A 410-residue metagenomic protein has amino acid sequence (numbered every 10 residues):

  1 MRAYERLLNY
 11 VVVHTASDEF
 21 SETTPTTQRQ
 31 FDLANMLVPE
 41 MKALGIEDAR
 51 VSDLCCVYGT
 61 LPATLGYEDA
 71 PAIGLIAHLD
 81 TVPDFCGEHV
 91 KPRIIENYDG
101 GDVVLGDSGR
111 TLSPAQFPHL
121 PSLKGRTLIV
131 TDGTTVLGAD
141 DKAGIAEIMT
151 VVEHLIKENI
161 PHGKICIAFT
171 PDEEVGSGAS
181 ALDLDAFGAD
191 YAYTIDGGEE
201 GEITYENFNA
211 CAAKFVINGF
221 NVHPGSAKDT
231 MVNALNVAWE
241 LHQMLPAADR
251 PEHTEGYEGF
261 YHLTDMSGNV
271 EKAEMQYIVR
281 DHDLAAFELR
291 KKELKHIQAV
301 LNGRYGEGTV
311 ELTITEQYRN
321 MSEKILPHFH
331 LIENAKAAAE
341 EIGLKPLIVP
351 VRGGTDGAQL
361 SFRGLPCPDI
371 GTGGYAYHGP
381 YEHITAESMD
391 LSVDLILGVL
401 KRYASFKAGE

Functional and structural regions predicted by a protein language model:
R2-Q28, V130, Y318, H378-G379: N-terminal capping segment at the start of a domain
E22-A70, G74-I76, D80: A non-catalytic alpha/beta surface segment that caps or lines the substrate-entry region of metallo-dependent hydrolase
Q28, T135-A146, K228-N236, H383-D390: Short, conserved micro-motifs enriched in small and acidic residues
Y67-K164, A189: Active-site metal-coordination/substrate-binding segment of hydrolases, especially metallo-dependent peptidases
V103, L112, L120, R126-A139 (+3 more regions): Midchain, well-structured core segments that form catalytic/ion-binding scaffolds
V152-V175, E255-G256, G409: Short helix-loop-beta-strand segments that form the rim/entrance of peptidase-like active sites
L235-E410: Metal-dependent amide/peptide-bond hydrolase catalytic core, centered on the "pita-bread" metallohydrolase fold
